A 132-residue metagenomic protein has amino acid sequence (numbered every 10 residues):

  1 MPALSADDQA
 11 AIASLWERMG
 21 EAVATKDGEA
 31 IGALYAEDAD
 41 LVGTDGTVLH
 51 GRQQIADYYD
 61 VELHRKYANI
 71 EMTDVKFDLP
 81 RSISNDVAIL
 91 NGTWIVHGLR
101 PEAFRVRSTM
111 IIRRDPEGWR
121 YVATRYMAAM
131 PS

Functional and structural regions predicted by a protein language model:
M1-D38, S132: Short, low-complexity N-terminal intrinsically disordered segments enriched in polar/charged residues
I12, L90, D115-E117: Acidic, low-complexity intrinsically disordered regions
A13-L15, G28-D86, T93, P101-A103: A solvent-exposed, acidic/Ser-Thr-rich amphipathic alpha-helical stretch
V42, I95-L99, R113, M127: A generic structural motif
S82-I83, L99, R114-G118: Flexible loop/coil segments at beta-strand boundaries within sensory signal-transduction domains
I89-N91, M110-I111: Short, hydrophobic/aromatic-rich beta-strand segments within well-structured domains
R105-S132: Short beta-strand edge/turn micro-motifs at domain boundaries
